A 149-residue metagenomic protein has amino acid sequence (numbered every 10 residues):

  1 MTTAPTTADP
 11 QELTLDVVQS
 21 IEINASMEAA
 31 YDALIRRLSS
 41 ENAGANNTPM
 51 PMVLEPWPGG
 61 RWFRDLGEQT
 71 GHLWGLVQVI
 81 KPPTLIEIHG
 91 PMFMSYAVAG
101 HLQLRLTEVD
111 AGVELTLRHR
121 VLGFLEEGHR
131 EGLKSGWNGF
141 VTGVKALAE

Functional and structural regions predicted by a protein language model:
M1-M50: Hydrophobic ligand-binding cavity/cleft-lining segments
T2, V121-E149: A conserved amphipathic terminal alpha-helix motif
T14-D16, L117-F124: A short small-residue
M27, N46-G60, L73: A solvent-exposed, acidic/Ser-Thr-rich amphipathic alpha-helical stretch
E28, G59, P82-P83, G112: A generic structural motif
A30-L34, W62, V77, I88 (+3 more regions): Hydrophobic pocket/interface hotspot
I35-S39, P82, T142, A146-E149: Residues at helix-coil transition
M52-L54, F63, G67-D110, R120-G123 (+1 more regions): Hydrophobic-ligand binding "helix-grip"
